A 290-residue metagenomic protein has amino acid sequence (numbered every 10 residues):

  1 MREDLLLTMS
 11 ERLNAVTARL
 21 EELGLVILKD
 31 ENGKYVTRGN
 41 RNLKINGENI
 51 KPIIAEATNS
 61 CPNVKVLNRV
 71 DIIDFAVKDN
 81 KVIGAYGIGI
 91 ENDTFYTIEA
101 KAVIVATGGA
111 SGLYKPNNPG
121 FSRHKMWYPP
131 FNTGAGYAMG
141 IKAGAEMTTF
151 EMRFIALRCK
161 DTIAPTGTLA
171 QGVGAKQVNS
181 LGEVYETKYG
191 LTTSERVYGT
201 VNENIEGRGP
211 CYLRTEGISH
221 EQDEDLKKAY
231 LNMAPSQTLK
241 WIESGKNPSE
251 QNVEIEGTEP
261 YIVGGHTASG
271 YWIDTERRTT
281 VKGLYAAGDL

Functional and structural regions predicted by a protein language model:
M1, L28-R38, K115-F121: Gly-rich Lys/Arg/Thr-decorated short loops/hinges at beta-loop-alpha junctions or inter-strand turns that position
M1-M9: Glycine-rich active-site loop/strand segments that organize a redox cofactor
D4, R41-I45, E91, N118-F131 (+3 more regions): Alpha-helix capping and helix-loop boundary segments enriched in small/acidic/polar residues
N14-A15, E21-I73, K78-K81, T149-L290: Mobile, glycine/GP-rich and aromatic-enriched active-site lid/loop segments adjacent to catalytic centers
G84-G89: Short beta-strand segments that buttress and anchor functional surface loops
E91, A100-A102, A106-G112, L290: Glycine-/small-residue-rich beta->alpha transition segments that form the dinucleotide
E91-A102, T279-G283: Core beta-strand elements of the Rossmann-like FAD/NAD(P) dinucleotide-binding domain in flavoenzyme oxidoreductases
V105-A164: Glycine-rich loop(s) and the adjacent beta-strand/alpha-helix scaffold that form part
